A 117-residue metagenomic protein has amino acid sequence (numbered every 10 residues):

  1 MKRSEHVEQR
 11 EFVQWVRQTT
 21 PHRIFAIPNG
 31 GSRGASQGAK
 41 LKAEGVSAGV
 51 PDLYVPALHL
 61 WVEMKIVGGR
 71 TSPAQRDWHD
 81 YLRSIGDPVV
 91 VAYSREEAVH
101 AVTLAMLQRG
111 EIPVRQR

Functional and structural regions predicted by a protein language model:
M1-R117: Catalytic phosphate/metal-binding cores of nucleic-acid and nucleotide-processing enzymes, i.e., regions that mediate
